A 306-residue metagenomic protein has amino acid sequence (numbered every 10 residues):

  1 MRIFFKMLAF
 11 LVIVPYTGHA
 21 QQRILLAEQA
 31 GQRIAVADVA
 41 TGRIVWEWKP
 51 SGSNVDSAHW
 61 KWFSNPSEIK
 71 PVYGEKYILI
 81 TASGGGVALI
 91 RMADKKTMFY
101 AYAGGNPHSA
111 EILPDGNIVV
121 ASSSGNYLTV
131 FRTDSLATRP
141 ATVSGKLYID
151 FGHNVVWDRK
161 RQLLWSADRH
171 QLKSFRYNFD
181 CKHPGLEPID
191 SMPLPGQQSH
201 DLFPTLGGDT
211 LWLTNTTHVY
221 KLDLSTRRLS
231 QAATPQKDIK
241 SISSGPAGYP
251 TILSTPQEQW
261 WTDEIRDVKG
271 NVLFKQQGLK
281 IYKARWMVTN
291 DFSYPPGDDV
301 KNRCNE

Functional and structural regions predicted by a protein language model:
M1-Q21: Bacterial Sec-dependent N-terminal signal peptides
Q21-R23, G74-K76, D115-N117, K160-Q162 (+2 more regions): Short coil/turn segments that connect the beta-strands within blades of beta-propeller domains
L26-A30, D38, V72, L79-G84 (+5 more regions): Conserved beta-strand positions in repeat-built beta-propeller and related beta-rich domains
V39-I44, F131-T138, R176-P184, D223-Q231: Short loop/turn segments immediately following beta-strands, especially the blade-tip and inter-blade linker loops
I44-W60, K95-A101, R139-L147, E187-L194 (+1 more regions): A short beta-strand motif characteristic of beta-propeller blades
W48-E111: Blade-loop segments of beta-propeller domains
S57-K70, G104-L113, I149-W157, L194-L206 (+2 more regions): Repeated scaffold domains used in trafficking and secretory/extracellular systems, primarily beta-propellers
G196-R266: Loop/turn-rich, solvent-exposed surfaces of beta-rich toroidal or solenoidal domains
